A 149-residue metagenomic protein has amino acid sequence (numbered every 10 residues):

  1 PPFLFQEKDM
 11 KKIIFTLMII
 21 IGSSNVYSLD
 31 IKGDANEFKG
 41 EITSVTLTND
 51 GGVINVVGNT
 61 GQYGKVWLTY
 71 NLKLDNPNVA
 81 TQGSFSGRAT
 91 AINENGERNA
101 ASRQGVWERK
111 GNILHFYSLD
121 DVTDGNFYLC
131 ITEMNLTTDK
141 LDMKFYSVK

Functional and structural regions predicted by a protein language model:
P1-M10: Short, Lys/Arg-enriched N-terminal segments with co-localized hydrophobic residues within the first ~10-30 amino acids
L4, G22-S23, Y27: Intrinsically disordered, low-complexity segments enriched in Ser/Pro/Gly/Ala and basic residues
D9-I13, V26: N-terminal cationic leader/targeting segments used for protein routing and processing
I13-G22: Sec-dependent N-terminal signal peptides
Y27-K149: Beta-strand-enriched cores of mature, soluble protein domains
